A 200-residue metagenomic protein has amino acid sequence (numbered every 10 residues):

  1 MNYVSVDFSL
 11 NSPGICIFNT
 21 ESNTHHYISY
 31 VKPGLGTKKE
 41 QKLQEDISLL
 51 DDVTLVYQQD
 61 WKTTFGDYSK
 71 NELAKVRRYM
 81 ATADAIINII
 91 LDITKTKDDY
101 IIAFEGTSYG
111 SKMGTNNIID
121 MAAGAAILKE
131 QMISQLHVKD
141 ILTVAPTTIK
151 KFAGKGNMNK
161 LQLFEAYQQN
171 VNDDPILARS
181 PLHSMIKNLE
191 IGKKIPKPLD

Functional and structural regions predicted by a protein language model:
M1-D200: Phosphate- and other anionic-substrate recognition elements at nucleic-acid/protein interfaces
